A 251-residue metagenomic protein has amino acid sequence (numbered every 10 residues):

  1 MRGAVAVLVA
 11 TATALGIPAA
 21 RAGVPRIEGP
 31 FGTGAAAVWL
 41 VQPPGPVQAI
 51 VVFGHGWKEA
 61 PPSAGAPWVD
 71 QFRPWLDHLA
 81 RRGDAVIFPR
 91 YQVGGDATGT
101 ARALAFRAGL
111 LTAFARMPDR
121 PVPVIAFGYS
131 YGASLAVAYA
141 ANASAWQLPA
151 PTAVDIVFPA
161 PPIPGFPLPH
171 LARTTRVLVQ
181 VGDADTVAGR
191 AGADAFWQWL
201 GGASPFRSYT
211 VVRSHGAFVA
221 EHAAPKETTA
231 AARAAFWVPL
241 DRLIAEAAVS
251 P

Functional and structural regions predicted by a protein language model:
A6-A14: Bacterial N-terminal signal peptides
A19-P46: N-terminal cap/lid segment of alpha/beta-hydrolase-fold proteins
P44-L79: Short, surface-exposed "cap/lid" segments of acyl-processing enzymes
L76-G95: Conserved alpha/beta-hydrolase
G95-P118, A138: Alpha/beta-hydrolase active-site loop
F114-R173: Primarily recognizes the serine-hydrolase "nucleophile elbow" in alpha/beta-hydrolase and SGNH/GDSL folds
P149-A217: The feature captures the conserved acid-bearing segment of alpha/beta-hydrolase catalytic domains
A203-P251: C-terminal catalytic histidine-bearing segment of alpha/beta-hydrolase fold enzymes
